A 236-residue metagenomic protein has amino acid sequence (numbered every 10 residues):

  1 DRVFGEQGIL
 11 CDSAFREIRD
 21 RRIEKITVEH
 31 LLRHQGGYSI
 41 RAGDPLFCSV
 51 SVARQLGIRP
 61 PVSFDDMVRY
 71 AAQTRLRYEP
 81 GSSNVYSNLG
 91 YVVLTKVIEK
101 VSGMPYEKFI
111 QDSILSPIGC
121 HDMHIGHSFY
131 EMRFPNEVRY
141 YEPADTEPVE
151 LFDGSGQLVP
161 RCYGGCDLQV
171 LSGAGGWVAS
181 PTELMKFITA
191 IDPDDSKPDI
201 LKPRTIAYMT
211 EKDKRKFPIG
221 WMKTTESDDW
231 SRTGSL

Functional and structural regions predicted by a protein language model:
D1-V3: Conserved active-site "lid/cap" helical segment
G5-R232: Short, surface-exposed loop or secondary-structure junction motifs that flank catalytic or metal-binding residues
L236: Short glycine-rich, acidic/polar surface loops and turns
